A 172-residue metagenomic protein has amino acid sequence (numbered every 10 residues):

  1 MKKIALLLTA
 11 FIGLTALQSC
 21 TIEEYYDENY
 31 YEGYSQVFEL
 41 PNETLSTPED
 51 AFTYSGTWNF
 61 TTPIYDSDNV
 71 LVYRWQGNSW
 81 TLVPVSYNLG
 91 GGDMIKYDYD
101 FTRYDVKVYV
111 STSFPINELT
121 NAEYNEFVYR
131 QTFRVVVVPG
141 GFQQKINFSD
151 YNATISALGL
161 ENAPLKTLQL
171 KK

Functional and structural regions predicted by a protein language model:
M1-K2, N59: Intrinsically disordered, low-complexity segments enriched in polar/charged residues with Gly/Pro, especially when
K2-K3, R134: Basic side chains
K3-A5, L14-E39: Bacterial Sec-dependent N-terminal signal peptides
A10: Active-/binding-site microenvironments in catalytic and ligand-binding cores
E28-K172: First exposed extracellular module after export/assembly in secreted or surface-exposed proteins
